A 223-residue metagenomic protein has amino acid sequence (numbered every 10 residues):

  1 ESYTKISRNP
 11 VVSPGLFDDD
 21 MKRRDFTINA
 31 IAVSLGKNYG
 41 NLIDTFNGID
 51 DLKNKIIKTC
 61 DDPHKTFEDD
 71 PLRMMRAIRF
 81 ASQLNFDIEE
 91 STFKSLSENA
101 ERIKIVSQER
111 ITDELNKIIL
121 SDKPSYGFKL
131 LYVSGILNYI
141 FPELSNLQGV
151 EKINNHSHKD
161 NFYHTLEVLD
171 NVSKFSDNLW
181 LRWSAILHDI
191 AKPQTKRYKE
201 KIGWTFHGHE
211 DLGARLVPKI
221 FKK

Functional and structural regions predicted by a protein language model:
E1-K223: Catalytic cores of the polymerase beta-like nucleotidyltransferase superfamily and closely associated nucleotide
